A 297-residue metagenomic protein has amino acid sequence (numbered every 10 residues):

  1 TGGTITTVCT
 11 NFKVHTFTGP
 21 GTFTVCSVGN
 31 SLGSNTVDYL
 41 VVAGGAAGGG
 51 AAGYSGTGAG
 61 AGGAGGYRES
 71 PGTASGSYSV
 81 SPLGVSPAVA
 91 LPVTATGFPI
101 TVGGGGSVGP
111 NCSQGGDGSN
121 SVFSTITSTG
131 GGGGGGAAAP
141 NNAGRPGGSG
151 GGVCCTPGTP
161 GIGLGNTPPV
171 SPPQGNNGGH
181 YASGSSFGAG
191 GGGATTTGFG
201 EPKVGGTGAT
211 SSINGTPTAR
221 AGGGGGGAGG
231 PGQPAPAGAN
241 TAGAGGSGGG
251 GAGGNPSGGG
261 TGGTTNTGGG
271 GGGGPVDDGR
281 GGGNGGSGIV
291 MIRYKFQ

Functional and structural regions predicted by a protein language model:
T1-Q297: Glycine-biased low-complexity/repetitive sequence motifs
